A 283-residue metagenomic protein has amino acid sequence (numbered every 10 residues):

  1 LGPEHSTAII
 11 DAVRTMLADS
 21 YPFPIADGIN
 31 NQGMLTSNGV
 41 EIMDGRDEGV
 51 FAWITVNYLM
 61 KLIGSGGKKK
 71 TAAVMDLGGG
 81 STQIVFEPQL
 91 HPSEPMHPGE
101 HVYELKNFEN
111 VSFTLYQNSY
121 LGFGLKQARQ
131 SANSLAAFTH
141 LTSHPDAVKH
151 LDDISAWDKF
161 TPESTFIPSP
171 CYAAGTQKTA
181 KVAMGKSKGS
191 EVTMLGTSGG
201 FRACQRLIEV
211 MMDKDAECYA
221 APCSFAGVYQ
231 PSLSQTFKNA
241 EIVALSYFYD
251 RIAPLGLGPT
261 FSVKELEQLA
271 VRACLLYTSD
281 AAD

Functional and structural regions predicted by a protein language model:
L1-G49, W53: Eukaryotic helix-linker segments that join adjacent hydrophobic helices
L1-P3, R46-V50, D76-Q83, G199: Gly/Ser/Thr-rich loops at beta-strand to alpha-helix junctions that form or flank small-molecule/cofactor-binding
H5-V13, L59, P88-E94: Short secondary-structure boundary/capping segments
D47-K70, V74-M75: An acidic, phosphate/nucleotide-engaging active-site surface
G67-H91: Gly/Thr-rich phosphate-binding beta-strand-loop-beta motif of the actin/hexokinase/Hsp70
F86-L276: Phosphate-binding glycine-rich/basic clefts of nucleotide- and phosphate-handling proteins, predominantly
Y277-D283: Conserved small/polar residues in nucleotide/adenosyl-binding loops
